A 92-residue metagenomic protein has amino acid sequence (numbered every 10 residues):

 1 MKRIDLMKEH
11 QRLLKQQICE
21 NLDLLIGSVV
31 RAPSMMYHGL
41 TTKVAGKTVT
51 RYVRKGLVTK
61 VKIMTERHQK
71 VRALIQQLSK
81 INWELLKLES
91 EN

Functional and structural regions predicted by a protein language model:
M1-N92: A positively charged, amphipathic N-terminal helix/segment that binds anionic biomolecules
